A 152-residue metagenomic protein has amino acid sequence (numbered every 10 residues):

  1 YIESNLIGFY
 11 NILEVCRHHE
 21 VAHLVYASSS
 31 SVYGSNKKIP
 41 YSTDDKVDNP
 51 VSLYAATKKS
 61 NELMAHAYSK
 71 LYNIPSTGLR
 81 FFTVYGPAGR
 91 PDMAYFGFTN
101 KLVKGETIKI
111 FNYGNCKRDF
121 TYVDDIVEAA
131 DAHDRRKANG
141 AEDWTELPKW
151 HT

Functional and structural regions predicted by a protein language model:
Y1-V84, V127-A130, D134: N-terminal Rossmann-like NAD(P)+-binding domain of SDR-like oxidoreductases, especially those catalyzing
K38-I39, L63-R136, D143-L147: NAD(P)-dependent short-chain dehydrogenase/reductase
K46, N139-A141: Short alpha-helical interface patches
